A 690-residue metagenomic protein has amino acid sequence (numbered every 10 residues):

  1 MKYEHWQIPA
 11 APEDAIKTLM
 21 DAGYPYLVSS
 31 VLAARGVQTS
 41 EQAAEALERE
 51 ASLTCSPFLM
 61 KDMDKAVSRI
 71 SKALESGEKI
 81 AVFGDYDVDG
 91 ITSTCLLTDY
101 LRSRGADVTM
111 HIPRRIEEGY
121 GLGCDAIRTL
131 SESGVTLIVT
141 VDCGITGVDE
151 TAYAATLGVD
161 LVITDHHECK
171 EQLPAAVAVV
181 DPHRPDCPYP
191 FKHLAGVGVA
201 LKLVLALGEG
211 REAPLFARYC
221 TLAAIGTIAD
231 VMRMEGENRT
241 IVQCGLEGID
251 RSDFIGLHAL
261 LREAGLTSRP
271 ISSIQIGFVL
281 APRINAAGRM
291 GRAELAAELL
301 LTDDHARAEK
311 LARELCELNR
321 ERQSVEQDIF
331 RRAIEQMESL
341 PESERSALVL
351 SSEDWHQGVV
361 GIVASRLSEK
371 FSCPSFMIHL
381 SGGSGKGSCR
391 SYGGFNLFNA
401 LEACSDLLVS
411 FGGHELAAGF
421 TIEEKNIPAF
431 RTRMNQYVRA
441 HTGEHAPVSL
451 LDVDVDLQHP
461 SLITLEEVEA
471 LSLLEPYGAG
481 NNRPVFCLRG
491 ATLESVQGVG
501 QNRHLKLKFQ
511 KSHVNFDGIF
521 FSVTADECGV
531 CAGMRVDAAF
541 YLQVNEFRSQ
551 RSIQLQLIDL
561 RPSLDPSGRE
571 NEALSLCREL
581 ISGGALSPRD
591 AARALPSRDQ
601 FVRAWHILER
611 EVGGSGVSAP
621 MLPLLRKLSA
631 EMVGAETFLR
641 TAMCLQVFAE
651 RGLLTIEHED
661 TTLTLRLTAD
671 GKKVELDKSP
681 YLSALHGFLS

Functional and structural regions predicted by a protein language model:
K2, P9-T136, L157-G158, G208-A429 (+1 more regions): Hydrophobic helix-and-loop "lid/oligomerization" segment in the mid-to-C-terminal part of catalytic domains
S71-K72, E168-D181, S339, F509-V514: Acidic-glycine-rich active-site phosphate/pyrophosphate-binding loop
F83, T140, I163-D165, I228 (+1 more regions): Generic enzyme active-site microenvironment
Y86-G90, C143, H166-H167, P182 (+3 more regions): Generic detector of well-ordered alpha-helical packing
L96, P174-I228, D599-R603: Short alpha-helices
L97, R102, R239-P282, A286-I334 (+3 more regions): Acidic, two-metal ion nucleic-acid-processing modules in DNA metabolism proteins
I127, T151-A152, L645: Short amphipathic alpha-helical segments and helix-helix/interface helices
G134, V141-L194: Histidine/acidic-residue-rich, glycine-tolerant segments that coordinate divalent metal ions
